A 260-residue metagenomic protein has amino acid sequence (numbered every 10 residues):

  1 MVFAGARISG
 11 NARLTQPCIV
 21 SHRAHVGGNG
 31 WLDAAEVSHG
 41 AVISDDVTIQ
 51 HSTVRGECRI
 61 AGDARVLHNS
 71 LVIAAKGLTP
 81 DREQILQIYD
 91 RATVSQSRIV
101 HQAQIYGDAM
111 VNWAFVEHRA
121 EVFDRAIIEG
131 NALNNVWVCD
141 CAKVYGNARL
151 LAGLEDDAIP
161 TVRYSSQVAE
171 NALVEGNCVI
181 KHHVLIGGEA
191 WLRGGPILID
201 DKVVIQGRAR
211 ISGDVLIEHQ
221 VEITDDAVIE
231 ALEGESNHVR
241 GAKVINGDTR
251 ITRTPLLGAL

Functional and structural regions predicted by a protein language model:
M1-L260: Extended beta-solenoid/beta-helix repeat architectures
